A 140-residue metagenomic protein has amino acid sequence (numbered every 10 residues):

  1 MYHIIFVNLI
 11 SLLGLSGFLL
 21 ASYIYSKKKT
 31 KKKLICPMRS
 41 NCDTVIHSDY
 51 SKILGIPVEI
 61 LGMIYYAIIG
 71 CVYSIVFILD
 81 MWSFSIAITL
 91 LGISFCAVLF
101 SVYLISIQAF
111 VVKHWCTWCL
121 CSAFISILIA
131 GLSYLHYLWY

Functional and structural regions predicted by a protein language model:
M1-Y140: Membrane-interfacial helix-loop segments of redox and metal-homeostasis proteins, especially TM-loop-TM junctions
